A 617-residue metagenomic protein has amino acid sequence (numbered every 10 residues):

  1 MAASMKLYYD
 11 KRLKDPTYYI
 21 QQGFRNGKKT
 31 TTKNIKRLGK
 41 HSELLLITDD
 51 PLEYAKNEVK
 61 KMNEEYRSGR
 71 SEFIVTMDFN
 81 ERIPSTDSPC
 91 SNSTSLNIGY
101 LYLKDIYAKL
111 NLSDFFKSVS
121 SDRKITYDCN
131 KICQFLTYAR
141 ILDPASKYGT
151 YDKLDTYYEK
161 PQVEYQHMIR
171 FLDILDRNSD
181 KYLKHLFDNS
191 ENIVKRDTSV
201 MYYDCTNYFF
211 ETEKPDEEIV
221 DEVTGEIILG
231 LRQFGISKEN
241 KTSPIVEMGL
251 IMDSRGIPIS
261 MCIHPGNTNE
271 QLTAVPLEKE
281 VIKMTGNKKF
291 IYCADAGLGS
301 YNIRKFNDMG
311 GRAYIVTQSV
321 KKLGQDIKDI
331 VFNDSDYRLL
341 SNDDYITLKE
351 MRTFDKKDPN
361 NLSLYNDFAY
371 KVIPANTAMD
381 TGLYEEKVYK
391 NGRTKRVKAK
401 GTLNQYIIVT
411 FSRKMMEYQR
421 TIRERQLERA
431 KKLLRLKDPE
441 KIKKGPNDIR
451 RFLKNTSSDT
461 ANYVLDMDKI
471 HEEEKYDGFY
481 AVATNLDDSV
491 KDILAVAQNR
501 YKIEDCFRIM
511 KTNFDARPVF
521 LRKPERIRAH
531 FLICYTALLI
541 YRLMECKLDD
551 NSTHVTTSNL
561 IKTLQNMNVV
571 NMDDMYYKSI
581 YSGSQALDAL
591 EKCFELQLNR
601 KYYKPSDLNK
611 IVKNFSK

Functional and structural regions predicted by a protein language model:
M1-N130: Conserved glycine(s) in the ABC-transporter nucleotide-binding domain "signature"
A2-S4, D15-T17, G27, S113-K617: Anion-binding and metal-coordination hotspots
